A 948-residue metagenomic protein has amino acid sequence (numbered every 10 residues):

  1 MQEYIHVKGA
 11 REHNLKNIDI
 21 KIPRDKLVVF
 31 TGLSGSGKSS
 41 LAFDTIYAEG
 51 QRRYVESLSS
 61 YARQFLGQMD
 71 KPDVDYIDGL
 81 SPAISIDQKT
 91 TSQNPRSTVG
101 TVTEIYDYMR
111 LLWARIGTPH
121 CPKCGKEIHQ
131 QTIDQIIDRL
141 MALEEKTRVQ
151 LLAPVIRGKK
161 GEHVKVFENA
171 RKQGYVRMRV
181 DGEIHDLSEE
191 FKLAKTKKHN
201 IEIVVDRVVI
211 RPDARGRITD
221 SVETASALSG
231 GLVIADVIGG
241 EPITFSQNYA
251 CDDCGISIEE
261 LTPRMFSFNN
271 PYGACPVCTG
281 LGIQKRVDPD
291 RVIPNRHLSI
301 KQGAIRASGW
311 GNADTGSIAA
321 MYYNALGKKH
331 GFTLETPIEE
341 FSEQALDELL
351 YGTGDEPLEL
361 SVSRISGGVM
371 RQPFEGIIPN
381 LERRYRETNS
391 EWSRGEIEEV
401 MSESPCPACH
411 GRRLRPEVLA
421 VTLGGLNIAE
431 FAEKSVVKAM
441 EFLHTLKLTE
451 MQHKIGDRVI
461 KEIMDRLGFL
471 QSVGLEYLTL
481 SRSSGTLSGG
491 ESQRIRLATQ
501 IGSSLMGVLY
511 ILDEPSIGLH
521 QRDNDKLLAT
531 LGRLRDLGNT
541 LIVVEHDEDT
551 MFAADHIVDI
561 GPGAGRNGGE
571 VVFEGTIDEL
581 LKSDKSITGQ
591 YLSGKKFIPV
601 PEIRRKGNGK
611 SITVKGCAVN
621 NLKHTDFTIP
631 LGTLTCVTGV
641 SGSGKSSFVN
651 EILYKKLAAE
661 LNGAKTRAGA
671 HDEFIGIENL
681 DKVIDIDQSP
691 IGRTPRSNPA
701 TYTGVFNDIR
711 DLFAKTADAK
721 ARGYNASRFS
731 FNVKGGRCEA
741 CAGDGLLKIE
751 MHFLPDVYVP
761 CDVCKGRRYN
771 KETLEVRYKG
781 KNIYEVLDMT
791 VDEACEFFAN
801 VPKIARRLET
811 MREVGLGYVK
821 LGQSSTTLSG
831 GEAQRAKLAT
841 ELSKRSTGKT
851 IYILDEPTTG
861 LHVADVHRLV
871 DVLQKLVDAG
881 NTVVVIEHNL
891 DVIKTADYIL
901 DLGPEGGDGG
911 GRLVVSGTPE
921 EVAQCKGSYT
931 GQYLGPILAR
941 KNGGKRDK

Functional and structural regions predicted by a protein language model:
M1-K948: Conserved phosphate-binding elements of NTP-dependent enzyme cores
